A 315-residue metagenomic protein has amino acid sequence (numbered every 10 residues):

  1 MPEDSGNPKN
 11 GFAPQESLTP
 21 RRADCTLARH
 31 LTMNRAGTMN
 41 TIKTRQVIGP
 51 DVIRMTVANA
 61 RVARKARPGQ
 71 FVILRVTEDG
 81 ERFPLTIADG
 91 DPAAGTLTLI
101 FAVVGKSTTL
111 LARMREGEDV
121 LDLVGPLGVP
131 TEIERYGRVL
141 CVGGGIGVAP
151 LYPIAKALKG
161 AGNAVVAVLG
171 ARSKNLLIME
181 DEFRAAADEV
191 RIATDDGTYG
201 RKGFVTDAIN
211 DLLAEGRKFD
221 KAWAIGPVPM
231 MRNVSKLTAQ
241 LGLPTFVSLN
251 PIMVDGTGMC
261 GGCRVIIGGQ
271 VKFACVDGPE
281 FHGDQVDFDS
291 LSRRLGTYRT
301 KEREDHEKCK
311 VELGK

Functional and structural regions predicted by a protein language model:
N34-E116: Ferredoxin-reductase
L74, D122-L123, V265: A generic structural signal for residues embedded in beta-strands
T77, G125-P126, G268: Short, surface-exposed secondary-structure boundary micro-motifs
G80-I87, L127-E134, C275: Short, Lys/Arg- and Gly-enriched loop/turn segments at beta-strand edges
K106-V254: FNR/FR-type flavoprotein reductase catalytic core
P251-E280, V311: Local cysteine-cluster metal-coordination motifs and their immediate loop/turn environment, predominantly Fe-S cluster
F273-D277, F281-K315: Short Fe-S-cluster ligation motifs
